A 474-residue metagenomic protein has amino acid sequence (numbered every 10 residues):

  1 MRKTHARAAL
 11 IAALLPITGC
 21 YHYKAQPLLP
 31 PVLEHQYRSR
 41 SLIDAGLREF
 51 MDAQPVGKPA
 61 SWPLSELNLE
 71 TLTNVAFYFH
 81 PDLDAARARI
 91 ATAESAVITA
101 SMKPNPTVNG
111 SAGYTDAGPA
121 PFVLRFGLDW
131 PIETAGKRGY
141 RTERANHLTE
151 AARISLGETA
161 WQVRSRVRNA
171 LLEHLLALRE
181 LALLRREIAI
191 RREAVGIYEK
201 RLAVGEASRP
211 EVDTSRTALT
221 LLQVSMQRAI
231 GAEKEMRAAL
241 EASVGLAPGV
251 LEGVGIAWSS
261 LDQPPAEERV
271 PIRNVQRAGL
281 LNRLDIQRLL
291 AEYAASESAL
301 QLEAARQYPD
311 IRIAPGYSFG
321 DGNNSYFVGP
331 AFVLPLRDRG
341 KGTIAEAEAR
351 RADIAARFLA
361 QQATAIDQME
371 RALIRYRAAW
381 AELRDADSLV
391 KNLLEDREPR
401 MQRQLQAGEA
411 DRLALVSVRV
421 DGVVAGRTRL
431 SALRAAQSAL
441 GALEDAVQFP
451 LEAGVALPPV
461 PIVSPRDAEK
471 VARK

Functional and structural regions predicted by a protein language model:
M1-Y78, I230-A278, L440-K474: Terminal intrinsically disordered/low-complexity segments used for targeting and assembly
Y21, R138, I154, E158-A278 (+5 more regions): Periplasmic alpha-helical coiled-coil/stalk elements that build and connect Gram-negative outer-membrane
P55-S65, N109-K137, R141, L251 (+4 more regions): Small/polar, glycine/serine/threonine/aspartate-rich low-complexity segments that form flexible
T71, V123, N169, T214 (+3 more regions): Transmembrane beta-barrel architecture of outer-membrane proteins
L72, F79, A86, P131 (+23 more regions): Amphipathic alpha-helical coiled-coil segments and their boundaries
V75-A85, A91-P106, G118, F126-R144 (+11 more regions): A glycine-/polar-enriched beta->alpha junction
I90-T92, V97, T142-R144, T149 (+25 more regions): Heptad-repeat amphipathic alpha-helical coiled-coil interaction surface used for oligomerization/assembly
L221-G249, R357, Q361, A365 (+2 more regions): Short segments within alpha-helical structural elements
